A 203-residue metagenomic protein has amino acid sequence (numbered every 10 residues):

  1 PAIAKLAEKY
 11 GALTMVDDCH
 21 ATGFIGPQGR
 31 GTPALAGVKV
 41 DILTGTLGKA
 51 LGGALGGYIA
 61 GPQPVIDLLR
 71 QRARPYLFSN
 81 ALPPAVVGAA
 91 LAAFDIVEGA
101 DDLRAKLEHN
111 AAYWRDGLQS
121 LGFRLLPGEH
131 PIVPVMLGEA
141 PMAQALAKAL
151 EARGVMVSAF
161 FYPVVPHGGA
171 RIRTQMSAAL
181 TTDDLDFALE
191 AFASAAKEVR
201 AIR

Functional and structural regions predicted by a protein language model:
P1-G11, G26, M142-A143, D183: Active-site core of PLP-dependent enzymes with the aminotransferase class I/II
A2, L6, L68, R72 (+5 more regions): Generic non-transmembrane alpha-helical segments
I3, G31-L35, I96, Q144-A145 (+2 more regions): Short, hinge-like loop/turn segments at secondary-structure boundaries
Y10-L13, H20, I25-E129, P141: Active-site C-terminal subdomain of aminotransferase-like
A105-R115, Q119-G154, V164, G168-G169 (+1 more regions): Conserved PLP-binding catalytic core of the aspartate aminotransferase-like
A152-V155, V164-R203: PLP-dependent enzyme catalytic core of the Aspartate aminotransferase-like
F160-F161: Cytosolic Rossmann-like ligand/nucleotide-binding regulatory domains
